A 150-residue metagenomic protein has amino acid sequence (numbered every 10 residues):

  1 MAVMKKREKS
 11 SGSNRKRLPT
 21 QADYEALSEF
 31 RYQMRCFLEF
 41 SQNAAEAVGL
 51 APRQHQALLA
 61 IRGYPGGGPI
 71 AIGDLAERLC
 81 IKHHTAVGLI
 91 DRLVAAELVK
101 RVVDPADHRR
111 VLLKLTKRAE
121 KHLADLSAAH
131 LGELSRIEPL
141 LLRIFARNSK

Functional and structural regions predicted by a protein language model:
M1-V48, A96-L98: N-terminal leader segment of winged-helix/HTH proteins
E8, G12-N14, D91-S149: Charged, amphipathic alpha-helical coiled-coil/dimerization segments
E29, C36, Q56-A60, K121: Pre-recognition alpha-helix immediately N-terminal to the DNA-recognition helix within helix-turn-helix or winged-helix
R31-M34, L79, L123, S127: Amphipathic, non-transmembrane alpha-helical scaffold segments
E39-K82: N-terminal helix-turn-helix DNA-binding core of bacterial DNA-binding proteins
I72, I90-D91: Short, hydrophobic-biased segments on the C-terminal half of alpha helices that form "recognition helices"
